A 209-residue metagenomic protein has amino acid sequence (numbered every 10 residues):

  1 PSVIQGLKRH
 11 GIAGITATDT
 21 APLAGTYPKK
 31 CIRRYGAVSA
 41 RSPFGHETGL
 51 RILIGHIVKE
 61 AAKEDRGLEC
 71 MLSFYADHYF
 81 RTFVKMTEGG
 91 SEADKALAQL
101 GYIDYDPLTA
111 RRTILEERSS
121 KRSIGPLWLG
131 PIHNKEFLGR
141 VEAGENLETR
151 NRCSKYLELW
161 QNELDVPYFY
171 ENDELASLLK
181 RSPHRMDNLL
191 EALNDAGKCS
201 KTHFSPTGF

Functional and structural regions predicted by a protein language model:
P1-F209: SAM-dependent transferase fold signal centered on methyltransferase-like domains, encompassing both Class I
